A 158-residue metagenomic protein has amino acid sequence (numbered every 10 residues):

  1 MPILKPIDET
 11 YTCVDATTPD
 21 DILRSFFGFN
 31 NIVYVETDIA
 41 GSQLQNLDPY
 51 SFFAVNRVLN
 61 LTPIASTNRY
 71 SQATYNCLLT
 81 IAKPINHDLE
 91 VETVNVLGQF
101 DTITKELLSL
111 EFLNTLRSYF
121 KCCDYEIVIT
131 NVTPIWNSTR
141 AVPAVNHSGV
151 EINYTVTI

Functional and structural regions predicted by a protein language model:
M1-R69, Y119-C123: Small/polar-rich, solvent-exposed N-terminal microdomains that initiate assembly or binding
P2-D8, T12-T17, D21, N68-T74 (+1 more regions): Extracellular/virion structural assembly segments
F27, S51-F52, D101-T155: Acidic-leaning, charged glycine-interspersed low-complexity segments
E36-T37, V55-R57, I81-K83, I129-W136 (+1 more regions): Surface-exposed beta-strand edges and flanking loops
S71-H87, V145-I158: Oligomerization/assembly interface segments of phage tail-like spikes and tubes
